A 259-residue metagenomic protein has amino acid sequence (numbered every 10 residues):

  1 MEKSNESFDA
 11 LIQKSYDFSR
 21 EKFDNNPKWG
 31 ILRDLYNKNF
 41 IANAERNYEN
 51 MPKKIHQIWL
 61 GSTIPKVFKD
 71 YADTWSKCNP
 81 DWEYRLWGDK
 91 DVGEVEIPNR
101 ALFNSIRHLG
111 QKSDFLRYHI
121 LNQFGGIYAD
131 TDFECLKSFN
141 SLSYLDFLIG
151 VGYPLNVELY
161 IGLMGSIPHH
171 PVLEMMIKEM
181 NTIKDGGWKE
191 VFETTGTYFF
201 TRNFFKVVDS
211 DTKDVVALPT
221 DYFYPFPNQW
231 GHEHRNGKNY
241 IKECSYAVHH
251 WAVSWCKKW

Functional and structural regions predicted by a protein language model:
M1-S113, T131-W259: Glycosyltransferase-associated regions of secretory-pathway enzymes, highlighting luminal stem/catalytic domains
D114-G126: Small-residue hinge/turn detector
